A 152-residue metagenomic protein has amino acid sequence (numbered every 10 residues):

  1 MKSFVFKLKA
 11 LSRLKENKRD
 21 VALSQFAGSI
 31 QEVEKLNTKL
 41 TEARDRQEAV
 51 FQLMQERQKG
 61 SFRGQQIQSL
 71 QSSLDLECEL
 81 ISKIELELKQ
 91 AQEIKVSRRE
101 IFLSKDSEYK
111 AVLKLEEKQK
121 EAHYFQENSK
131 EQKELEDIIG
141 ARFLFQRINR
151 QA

Functional and structural regions predicted by a protein language model:
M1-A152: Charge-rich amphipathic alpha-helical interaction elements
